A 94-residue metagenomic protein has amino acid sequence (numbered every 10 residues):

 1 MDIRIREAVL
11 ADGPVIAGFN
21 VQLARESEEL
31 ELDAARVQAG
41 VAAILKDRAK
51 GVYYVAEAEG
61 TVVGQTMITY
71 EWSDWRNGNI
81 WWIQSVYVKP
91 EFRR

Functional and structural regions predicted by a protein language model:
I3, T61-Q65, W81: Glycine-rich phosphate/pyrophosphate-binding loop shared by adenosine-nucleotide-utilizing enzymes
R4-I16, E29: A short beta-loop-alpha structural element at the N-terminal edge of CoA-dependent acyl/N-acetyltransferase catalytic
A8, V86-V88: Hydrophobic adenine-recognition pocket in adenosine-nucleotide-binding enzymes
G18-A42: Conserved GNAT-fold acetyl-CoA-binding loop/helix
A43-V55: A short helix-loop-beta-strand connector motif used in the catalytic cores of GNAT acetyltransferases and, in some
V55, T61-Y70, Y87: Conserved beta-strand in the GNAT
T61, R76, K89-R94: Conserved glycine-rich acetyl-CoA-binding loop
T66-Q84: Conserved donor-binding loop and adjoining core beta-sheet/short helix segment in diverse acyl/aminoacyl transferases
